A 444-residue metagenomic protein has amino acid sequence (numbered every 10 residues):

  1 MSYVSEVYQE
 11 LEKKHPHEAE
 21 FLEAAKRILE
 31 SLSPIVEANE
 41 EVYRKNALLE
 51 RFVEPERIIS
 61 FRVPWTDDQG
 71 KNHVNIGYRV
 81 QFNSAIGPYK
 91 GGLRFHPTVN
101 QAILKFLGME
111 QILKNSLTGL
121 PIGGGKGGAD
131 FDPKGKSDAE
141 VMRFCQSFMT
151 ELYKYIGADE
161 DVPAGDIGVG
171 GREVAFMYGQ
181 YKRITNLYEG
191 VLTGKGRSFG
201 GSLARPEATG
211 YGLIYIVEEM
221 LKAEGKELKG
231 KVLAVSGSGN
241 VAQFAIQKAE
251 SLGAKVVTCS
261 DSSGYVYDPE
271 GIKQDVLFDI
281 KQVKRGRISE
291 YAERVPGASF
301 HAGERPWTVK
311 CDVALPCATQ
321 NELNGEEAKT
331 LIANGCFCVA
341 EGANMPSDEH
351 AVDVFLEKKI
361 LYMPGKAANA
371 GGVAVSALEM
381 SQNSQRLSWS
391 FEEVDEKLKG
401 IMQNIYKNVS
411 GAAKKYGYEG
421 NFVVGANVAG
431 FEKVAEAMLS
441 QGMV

Functional and structural regions predicted by a protein language model:
S2, P16, E20-E23, R27 (+24 more regions): Conserved active-site and cofactor/substrate-binding residues in soluble primary-metabolism enzymes
S2-A24, M220-L221, I332-V444: Adenosine-phosphate binding glycine-rich loop
F21-L22, A38-K45, G119, I156-G165 (+4 more regions): Flexible, glycine/charged-enriched surface loops at secondary-structure junctions
E41-H73: Structured beta-strand/loop patches that form or line metal/cofactor-binding pockets in enzymes
H96, N115-K229: Glycine/serine-rich phosphate-binding loop and adjoining beta1-alpha1 elements at the start of nucleotide-handling
T193-G196, G201-K310: Glycine-rich phosphate/diphosphate-binding loop of Rossmann-like nucleotide-binding domains
G264-Y362, A367: Rossmann-like adenosine-cofactor binding region
